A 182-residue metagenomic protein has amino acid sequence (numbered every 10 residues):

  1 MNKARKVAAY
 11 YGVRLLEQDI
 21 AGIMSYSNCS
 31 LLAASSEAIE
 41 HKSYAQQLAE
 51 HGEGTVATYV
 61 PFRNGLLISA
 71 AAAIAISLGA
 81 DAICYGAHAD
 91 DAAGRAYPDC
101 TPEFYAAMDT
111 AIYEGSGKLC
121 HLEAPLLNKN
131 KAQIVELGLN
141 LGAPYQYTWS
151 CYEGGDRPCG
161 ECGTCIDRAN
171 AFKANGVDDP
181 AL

Functional and structural regions predicted by a protein language model:
M1-G142: ATP-dependent adenylation/nucleotidyltransferase module used to activate substrates
G65, S69, W149-N170: Local cysteine-cluster metal-coordination motifs and their immediate loop/turn environment, predominantly Fe-S cluster
L78, Q146, G160: Structured loop/turn residues at beta-strand edges in well-structured enzyme cores
S116, K173-G176: Short amphipathic alpha-helical interaction/hinge segments
G142-T148: A short alpha-helix-loop-beta-strand transition element characteristic of N-terminal alpha/beta dinucleotide-binding
A143, A169-A174: A polyampholytic, Gly/Pro-enriched intrinsically disordered region
G154-G155, G176-L182: Short cysteine/histidine-rich metal-coordination sites, predominantly Zn2+-binding motifs
